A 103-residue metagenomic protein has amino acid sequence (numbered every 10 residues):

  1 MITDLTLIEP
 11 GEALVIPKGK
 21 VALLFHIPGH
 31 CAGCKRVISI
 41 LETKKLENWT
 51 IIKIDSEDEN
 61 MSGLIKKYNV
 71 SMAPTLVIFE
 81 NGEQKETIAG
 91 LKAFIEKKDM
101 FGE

Functional and structural regions predicted by a protein language model:
I2-K45: Local sequence-structure signature of Cys/Sec-based thiol-disulfide redox active-site neighborhoods
L5-I8, F25-I27, N48-G63: Thiol-based oxidoreductase modules, predominantly thioredoxin-like and allied folds used for disulfide exchange
A13-L14, S62-I65: Short hydrophobic/charged patches on amphipathic alpha-helices used for structural packing and interfaces
K20-V21, I51, A73: Structural motif
C31-G33, N60-S62, E96: Short, charged/polar "capping" segments at the starts of alpha-helices and the immediately preceding loops
K67-S71: A short glycine-leucine-enriched loop at secondary-structure breakpoints that most characteristically corresponds
M72, I78-E103: Non-catalytic, surface beta->alpha helical segment in thiol-disulfide oxidoreductase systems
